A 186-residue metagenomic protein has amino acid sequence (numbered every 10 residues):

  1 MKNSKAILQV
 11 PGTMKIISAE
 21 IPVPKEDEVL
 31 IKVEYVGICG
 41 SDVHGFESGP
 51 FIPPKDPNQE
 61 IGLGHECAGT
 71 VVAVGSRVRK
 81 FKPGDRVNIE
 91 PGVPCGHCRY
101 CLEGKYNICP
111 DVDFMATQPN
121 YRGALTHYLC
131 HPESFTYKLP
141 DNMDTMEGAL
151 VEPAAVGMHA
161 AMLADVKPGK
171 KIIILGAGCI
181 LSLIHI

Functional and structural regions predicted by a protein language model:
K2-S4: Extreme N-terminal starter segment of soluble prokaryotic enzymes
V10-G12, K25: Residue-level recognition of beta-strand termini and adjacent short loop/turns
G12, Y35-I38, P91-P94, K105 (+1 more regions): Glycine-rich beta-alpha junction loops
P22-V36, F51-R99, P140-N142: Glycine-rich beta-strand-centered segment in the early N-terminal region that forms part of a ligand/cofactor-binding
S41-F46: Cytochrome P450 core scaffold surrounding the K-helix E-X-X-R motif and the conserved "meander" helix-loop region
H65, C95-L175: NAD(P)H dinucleotide-binding glycine-rich loop of Rossmann-like/cofactor-binding domains, especially the beta1-alpha1
L181: Catalytic nucleophile loop
I184-I186: Conserved small/polar residues in nucleotide/adenosyl-binding loops
